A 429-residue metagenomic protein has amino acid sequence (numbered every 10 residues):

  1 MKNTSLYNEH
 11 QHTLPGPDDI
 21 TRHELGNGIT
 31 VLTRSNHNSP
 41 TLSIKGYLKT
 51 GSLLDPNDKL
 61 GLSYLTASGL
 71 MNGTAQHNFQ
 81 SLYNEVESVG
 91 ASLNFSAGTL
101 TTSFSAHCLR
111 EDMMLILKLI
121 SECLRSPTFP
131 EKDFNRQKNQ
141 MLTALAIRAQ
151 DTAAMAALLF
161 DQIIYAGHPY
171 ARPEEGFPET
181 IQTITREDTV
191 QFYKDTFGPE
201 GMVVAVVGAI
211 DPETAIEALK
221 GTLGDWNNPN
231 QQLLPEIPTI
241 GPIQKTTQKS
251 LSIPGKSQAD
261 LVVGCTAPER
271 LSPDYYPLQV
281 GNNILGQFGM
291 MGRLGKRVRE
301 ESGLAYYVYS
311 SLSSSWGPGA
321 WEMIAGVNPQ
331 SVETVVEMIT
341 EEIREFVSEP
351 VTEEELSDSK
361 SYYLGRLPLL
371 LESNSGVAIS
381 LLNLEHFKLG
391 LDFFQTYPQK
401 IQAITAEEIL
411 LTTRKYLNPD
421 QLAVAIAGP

Functional and structural regions predicted by a protein language model:
M1-N57, N72-M114, N135, A144-E200 (+7 more regions): Non-catalytic beta-strand/loop surface segments
G61-N72: Active-site SXXK
E122-F129, G221-N230, E341-P350: A common structural junction motif
A209: Carbohydrate-associated surface elements
